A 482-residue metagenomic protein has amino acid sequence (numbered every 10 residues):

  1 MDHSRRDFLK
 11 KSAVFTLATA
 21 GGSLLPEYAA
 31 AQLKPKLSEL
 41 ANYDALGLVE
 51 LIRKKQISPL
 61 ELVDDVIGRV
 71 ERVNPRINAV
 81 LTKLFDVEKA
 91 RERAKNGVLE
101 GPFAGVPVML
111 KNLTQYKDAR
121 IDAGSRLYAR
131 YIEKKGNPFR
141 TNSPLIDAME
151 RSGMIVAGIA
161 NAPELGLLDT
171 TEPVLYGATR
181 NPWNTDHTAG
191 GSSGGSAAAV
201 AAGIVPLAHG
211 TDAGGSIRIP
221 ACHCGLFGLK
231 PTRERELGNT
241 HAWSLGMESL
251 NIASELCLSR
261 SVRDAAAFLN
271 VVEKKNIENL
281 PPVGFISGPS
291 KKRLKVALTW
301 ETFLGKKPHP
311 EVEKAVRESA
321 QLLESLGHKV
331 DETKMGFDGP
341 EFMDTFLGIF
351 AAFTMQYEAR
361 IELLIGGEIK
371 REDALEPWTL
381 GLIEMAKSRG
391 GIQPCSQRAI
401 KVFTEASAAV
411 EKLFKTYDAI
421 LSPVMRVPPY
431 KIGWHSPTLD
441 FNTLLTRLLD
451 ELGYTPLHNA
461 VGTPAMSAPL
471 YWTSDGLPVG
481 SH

Functional and structural regions predicted by a protein language model:
M1-T16: N-terminal secretory signal peptides and thylakoid transit peptides that target proteins across membranes
L17, G21, L33-A213, Q321 (+3 more regions): Gly/Ser-rich catalytic/binding loops embedded in alpha/beta enzyme cores
A29-Q32, S38, K230-S319: A short helix-breaking turn/cap at a secondary-structure junction
P59-D64, P308-G336, E358-I369, S396-Y417: Acyltransferase
V66, A265, V296, L323 (+1 more regions): Residue-level signal for inorganic ion chemistry
F103-I132, S290-W300, I349-E411, P423-V427 (+1 more regions): Short helix-loop capping/hinge segments that flank enzyme active sites or metal/cofactor-binding pockets
A253, C257, L477-H482: Short, well-ordered beta-strand elements
Y430-L452: Short, surface-exposed loop/helix-turn segments at secondary-structure junctions that function as lids/hinges flanking
